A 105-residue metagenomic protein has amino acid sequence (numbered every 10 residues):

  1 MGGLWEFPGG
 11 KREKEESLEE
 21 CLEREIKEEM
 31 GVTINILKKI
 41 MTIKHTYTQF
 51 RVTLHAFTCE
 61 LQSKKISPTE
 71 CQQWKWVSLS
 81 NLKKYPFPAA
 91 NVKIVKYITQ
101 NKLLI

Functional and structural regions predicted by a protein language model:
M1-G3: A conserved beta-turn-beta hairpin within the catalytic core of GNAT-like acetyltransferases that forms part
E6-R12, S17, V52, F57 (+3 more regions): Short capping/connector residues at structural and topological boundaries
F7-M41, S78: The catalytic Nudix box helix
T33-N35, M41-I66, K75, I98: Active-site-adjacent beta-strand/loop module that shapes the phosphate/pyrophosphate-binding cleft
T58, K65-T99: NUDIX/MutT-family hydrolases
T99-I105: Generic C-terminal helix-cap and adjacent flexible tail
